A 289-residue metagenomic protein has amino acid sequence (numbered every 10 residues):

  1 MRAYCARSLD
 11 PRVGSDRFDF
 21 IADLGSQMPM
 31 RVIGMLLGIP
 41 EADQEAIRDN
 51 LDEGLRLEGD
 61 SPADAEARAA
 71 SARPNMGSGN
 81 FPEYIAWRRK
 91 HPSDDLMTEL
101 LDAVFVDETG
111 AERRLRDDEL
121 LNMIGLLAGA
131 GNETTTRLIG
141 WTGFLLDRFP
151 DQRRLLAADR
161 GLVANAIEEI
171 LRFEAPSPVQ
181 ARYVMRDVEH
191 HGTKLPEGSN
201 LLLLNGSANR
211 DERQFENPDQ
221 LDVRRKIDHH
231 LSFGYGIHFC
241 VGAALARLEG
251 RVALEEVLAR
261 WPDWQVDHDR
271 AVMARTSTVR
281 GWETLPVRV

Functional and structural regions predicted by a protein language model:
M1-V289: Cytochrome P450
